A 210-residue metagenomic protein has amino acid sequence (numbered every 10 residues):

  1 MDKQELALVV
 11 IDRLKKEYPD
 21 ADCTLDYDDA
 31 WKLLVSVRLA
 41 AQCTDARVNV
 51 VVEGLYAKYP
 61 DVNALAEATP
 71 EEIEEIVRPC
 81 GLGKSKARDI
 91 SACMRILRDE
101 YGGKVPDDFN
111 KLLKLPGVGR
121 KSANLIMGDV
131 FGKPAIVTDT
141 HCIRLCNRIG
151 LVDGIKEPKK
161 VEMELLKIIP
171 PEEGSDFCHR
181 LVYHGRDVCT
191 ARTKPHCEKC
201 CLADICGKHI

Functional and structural regions predicted by a protein language model:
D2-I210: Catalytic cores of DNA base-excision repair glycosylases
